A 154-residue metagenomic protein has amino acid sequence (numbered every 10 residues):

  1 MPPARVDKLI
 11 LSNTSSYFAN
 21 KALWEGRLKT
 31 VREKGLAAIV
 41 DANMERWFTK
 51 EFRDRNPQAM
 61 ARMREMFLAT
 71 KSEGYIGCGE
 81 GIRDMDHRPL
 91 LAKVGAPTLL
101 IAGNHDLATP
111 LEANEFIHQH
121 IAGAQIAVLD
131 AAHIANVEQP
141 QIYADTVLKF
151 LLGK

Functional and structural regions predicted by a protein language model:
M1-V40, R46-W47: Flexible "cap/lid" loop of the alpha/beta hydrolase fold
R5-D7, I121-A124: Core-facing hydrophobic residues within beta-strands of well-ordered domains
A38-A42, M60-P89: Hydrophobic, aromatic-rich cap/lid helix
N43, G79-I82, I117, Y143 (+2 more regions): Hydrophobic "lid"/C-terminal helical patch of Rossmann-like NAD(P)-dependent dehydrogenase/epimerase domains
H87, A96, P110-Q119: Short alpha-helix in the alpha/beta-hydrolase fold that links the catalytic acid
V94, L100-A102: Short beta-strand/loop motif that positions the catalytic acidic residue of the alpha/beta-hydrolase fold
N104-T109: Acidic catalytic loop of the alpha/beta-hydrolase fold
G123-K154: Catalytic active-site module of serine/aspartate enzymes centered on a nucleophile-bearing elbow/loop
